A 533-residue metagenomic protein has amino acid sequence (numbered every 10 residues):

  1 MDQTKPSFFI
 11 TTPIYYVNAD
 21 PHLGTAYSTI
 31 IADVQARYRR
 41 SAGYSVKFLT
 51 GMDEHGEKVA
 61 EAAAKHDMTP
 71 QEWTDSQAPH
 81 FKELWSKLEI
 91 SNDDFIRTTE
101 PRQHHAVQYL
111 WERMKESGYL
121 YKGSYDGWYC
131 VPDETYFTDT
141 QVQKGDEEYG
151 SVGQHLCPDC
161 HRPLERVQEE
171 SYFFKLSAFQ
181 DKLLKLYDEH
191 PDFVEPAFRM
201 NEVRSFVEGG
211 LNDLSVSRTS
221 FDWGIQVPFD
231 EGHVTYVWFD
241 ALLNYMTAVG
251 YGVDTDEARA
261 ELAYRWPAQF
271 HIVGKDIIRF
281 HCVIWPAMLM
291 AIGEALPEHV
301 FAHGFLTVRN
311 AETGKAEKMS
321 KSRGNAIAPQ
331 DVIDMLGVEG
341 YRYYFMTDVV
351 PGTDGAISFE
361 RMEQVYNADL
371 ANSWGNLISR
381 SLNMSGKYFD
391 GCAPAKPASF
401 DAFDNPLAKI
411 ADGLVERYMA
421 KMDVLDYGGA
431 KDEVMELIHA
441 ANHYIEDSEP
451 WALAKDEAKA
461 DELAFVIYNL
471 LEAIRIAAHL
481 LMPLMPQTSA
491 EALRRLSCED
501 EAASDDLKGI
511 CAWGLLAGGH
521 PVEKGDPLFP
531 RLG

Functional and structural regions predicted by a protein language model:
M1-S7, G51, G123-W128, P132 (+4 more regions): Basic, alpha-helical terminal appendages of large translation-related enzymes
D2-T50, R97, R102-A106, D159-K387 (+1 more regions): Structured secondary-structure scaffolds
A62-D75, E147: A charged helix-plus-loop insertion that forms the helical arch/lid used to bind and gate nucleic-acid substrates
W73-D93: A glycine-rich helix N-cap at a beta->alpha junction
T99-L120, Y129: Feature captures the FAD/FMN-dependent oxidoreductase FAD-binding
S117-Q180, L184: Cys/His-rich short segments
V350-T353, I357-R361, Y366, S381-A430: Long, amphipathic alpha-helical stalk/connector segments used for oligomerization, subunit docking, or mechanical
A371, G375, A408, D412 (+4 more regions): Generic structural concept
